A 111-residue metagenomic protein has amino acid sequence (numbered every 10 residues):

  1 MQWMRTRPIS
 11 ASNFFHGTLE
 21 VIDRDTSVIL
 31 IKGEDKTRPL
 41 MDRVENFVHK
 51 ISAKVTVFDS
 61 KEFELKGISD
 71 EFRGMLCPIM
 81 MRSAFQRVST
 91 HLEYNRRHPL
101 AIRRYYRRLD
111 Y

Functional and structural regions predicted by a protein language model:
M1-Y111: A SIS-like phosphosugar-recognition module
